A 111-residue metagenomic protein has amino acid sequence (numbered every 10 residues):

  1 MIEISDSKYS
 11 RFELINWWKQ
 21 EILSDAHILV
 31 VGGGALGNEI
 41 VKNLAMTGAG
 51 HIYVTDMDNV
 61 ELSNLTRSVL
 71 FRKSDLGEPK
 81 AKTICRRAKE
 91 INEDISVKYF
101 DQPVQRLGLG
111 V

Functional and structural regions predicted by a protein language model:
M1-V111: Adenine nucleotide-associated cytosolic modules
